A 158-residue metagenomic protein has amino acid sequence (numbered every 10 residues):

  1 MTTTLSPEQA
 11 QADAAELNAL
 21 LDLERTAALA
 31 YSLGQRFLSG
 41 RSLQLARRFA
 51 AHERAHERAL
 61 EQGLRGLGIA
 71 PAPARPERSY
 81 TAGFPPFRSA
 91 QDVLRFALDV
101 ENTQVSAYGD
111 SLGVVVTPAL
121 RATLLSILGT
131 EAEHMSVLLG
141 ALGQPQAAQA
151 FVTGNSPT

Functional and structural regions predicted by a protein language model:
M1-T158: All-alpha RGS (Regulator of G-protein Signaling) helical domain and cognate RGS-like helical scaffolds
